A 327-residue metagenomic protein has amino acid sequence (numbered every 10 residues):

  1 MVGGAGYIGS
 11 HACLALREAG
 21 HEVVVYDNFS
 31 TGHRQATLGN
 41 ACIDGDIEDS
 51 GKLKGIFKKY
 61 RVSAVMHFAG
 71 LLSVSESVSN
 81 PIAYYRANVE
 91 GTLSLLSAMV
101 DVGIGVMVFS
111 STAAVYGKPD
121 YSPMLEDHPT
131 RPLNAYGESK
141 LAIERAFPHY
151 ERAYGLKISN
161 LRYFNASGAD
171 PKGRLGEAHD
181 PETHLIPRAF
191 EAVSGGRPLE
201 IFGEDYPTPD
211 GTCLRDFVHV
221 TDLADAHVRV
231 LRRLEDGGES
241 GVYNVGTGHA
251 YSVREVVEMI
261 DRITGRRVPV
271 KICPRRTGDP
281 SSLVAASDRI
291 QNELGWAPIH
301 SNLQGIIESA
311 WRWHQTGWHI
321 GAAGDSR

Functional and structural regions predicted by a protein language model:
M1-A169: N-terminal Rossmann-like NAD(P)+-binding domain of SDR-like oxidoreductases, especially those catalyzing
G4, G32-R34, G45, S75 (+9 more regions): Glycine-centered small-residue hotspots that permit tight backbone geometry or close packing
R34, F164-L185, G195-R215: Short, flexible, glycine-rich and Lys/Arg-enriched loop motifs at helix boundaries that contact anionic partners
Y85, H128, L133-L141, L175-P187 (+2 more regions): Short-chain dehydrogenase/reductase
V100, H149-R152, L185-S194: Basic phosphate/pyrophosphate-binding loop/patch that engages nucleotide-derived ligands
R188-R327: C-terminal substrate-binding subdomain of Rossmann-fold SDR/epimerase-dehydratase oxidoreductases
